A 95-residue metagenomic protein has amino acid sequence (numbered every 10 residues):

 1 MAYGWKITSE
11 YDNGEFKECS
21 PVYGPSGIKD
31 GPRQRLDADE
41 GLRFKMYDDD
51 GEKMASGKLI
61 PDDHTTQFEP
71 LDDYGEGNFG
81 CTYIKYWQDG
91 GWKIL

Functional and structural regions predicted by a protein language model:
A2-K29: Negatively charged, low-complexity tracts enriched in Asp/Glu with abundant Ser/Thr
Y11, D48, W87-D89: Acidic surface patches and DE-rich sequence motifs
G24-I28, E52-K58: Feature captures hydrophobic
E40-D49: A short beta-strand micro-motif
M54-Q88: Acidic, low-complexity, intrinsically disordered interaction modules
G91-L95: Tryptophan-centered short beta-strand motifs
